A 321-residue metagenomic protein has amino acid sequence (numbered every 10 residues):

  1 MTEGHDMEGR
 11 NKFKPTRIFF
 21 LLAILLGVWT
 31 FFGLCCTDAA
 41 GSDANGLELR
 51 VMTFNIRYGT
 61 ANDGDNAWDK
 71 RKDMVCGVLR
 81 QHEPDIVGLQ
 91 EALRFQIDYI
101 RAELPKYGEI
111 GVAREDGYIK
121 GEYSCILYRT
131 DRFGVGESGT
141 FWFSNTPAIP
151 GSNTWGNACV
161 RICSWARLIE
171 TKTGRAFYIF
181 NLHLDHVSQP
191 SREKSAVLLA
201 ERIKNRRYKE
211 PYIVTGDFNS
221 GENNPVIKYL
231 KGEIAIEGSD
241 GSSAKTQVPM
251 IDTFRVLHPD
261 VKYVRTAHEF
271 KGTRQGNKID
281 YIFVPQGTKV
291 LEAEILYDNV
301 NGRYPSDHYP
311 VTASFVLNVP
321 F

Functional and structural regions predicted by a protein language model:
E3, E8-F20, W29-E103, D116-E122 (+2 more regions): N-terminal, active-site-proximal structural segment of metallo-dependent hydrolase catalytic domains
D43-G46, Q81, A102, G117-K120 (+6 more regions): Extracellular/periplasmic catalytic domains that process cell-envelope and extracellular macromolecules
L49-I56, V75-I100, L127, A166 (+5 more regions): Active-site beta-strand/loop signature of hydrolases that rely on acidic residues for catalysis
T53-D73, W142-C159, D185: Acidic/histidine-rich helix-loop elements that form or flank divalent-metal/phosphate-binding sites at the catalytic
Y58-D65, G136, Q189, V261-V264: Short, solvent-exposed loop/turn elements at domain surfaces
I86-F180: Structured beta-strand-rich core segments of catalytic domains in phosphoester-bond hydrolases
R132, P190, E201-Y212, S220-F321: Metal-dependent phosphoester-hydrolase catalytic domains
E193-L199: Charged helix-capping and loop-helix junction motifs
